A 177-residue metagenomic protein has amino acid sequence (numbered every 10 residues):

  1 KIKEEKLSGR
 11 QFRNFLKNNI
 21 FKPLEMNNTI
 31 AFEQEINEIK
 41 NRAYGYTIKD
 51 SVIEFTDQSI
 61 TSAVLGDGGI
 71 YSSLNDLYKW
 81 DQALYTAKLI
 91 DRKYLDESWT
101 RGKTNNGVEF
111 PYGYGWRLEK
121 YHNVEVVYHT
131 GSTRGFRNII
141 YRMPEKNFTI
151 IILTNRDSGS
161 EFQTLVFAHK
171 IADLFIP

Functional and structural regions predicted by a protein language model:
K1-K6: Well-ordered alpha-helical scaffold segments within catalytic/enzyme domains
S8-N18, K22-P23, A31, K40 (+1 more regions): Catalytic loop of the DD-peptidase/beta-lactamase superfamily, centered on the K-T-G motif and neighboring
Q34: Glycan-recognition and catalytic cores of secretory/periplasmic carbohydrate-active enzymes
G45-T47: A structural signal for the beta-strand cores of small, secreted beta-rich domains
